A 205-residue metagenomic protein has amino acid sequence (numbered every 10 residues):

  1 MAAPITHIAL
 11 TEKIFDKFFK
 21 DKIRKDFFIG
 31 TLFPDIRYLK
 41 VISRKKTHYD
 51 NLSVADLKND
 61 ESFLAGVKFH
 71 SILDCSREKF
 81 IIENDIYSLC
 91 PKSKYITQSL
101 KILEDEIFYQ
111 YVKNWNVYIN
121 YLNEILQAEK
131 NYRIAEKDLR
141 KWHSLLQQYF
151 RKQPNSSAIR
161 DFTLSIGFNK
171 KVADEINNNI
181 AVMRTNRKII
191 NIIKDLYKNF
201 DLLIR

Functional and structural regions predicted by a protein language model:
M1-R205: N-terminal leader/auxiliary helical segments
